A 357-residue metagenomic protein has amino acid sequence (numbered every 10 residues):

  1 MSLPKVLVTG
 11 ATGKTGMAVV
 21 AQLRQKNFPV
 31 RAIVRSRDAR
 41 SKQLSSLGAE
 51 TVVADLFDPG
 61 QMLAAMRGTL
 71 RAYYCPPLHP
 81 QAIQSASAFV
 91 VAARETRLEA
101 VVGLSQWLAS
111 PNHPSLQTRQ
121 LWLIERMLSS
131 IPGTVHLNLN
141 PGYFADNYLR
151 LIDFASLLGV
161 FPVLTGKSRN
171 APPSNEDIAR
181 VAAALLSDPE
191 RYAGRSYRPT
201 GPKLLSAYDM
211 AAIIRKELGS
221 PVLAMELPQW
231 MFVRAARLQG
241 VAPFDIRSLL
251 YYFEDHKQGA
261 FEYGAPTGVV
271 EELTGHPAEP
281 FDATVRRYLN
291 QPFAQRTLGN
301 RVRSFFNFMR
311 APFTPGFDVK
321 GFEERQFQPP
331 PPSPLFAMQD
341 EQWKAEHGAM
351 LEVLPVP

Functional and structural regions predicted by a protein language model:
M1-K5, L354-P357: Basic/polar N-terminal segments that are highly enriched at the extreme N-terminus, encompassing both cleavable
S2-Q43, F57-G60, R67, L78-P80 (+7 more regions): Oxidoreductase cofactor-interface core, primarily capturing Rossmann-like NAD(P)-dependent enzymes
G48-E50, H136: Short, conserved active-site loop motifs that form the nucleotide-linked donor/cofactor pocket
A54: Cofactor-binding loops of NAD(P)H-dependent oxidoreductases, dominated by short-chain dehydrogenase/reductases
M66, L70-Y73, V102: N-terminal Rossmann-like NAD(P) cofactor-binding module of classical short-chain dehydrogenase/reductase
I214-F261, Q295-F322, V356: Terminal hydrophobic/aromatic helix or amphipathic segment near a protein terminus
V269, E279-P357: Amphipathic terminal alpha-helices
G275: Conserved phosphate/oxyanion-binding catalytic-loop motifs
